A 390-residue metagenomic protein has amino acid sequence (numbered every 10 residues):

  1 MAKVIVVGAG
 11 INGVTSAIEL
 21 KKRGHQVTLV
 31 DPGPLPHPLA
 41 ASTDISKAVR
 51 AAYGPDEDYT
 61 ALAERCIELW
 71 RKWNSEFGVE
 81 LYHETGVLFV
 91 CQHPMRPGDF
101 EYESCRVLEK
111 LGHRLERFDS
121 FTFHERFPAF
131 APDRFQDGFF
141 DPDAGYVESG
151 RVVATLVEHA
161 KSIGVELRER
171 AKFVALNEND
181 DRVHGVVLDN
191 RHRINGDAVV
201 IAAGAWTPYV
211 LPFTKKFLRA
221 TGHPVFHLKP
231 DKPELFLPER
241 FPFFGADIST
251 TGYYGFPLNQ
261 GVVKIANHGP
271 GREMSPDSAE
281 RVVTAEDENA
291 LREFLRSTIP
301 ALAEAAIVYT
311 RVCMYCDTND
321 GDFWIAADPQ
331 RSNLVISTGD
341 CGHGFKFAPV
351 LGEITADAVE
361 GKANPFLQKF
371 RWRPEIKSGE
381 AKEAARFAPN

Functional and structural regions predicted by a protein language model:
A2-L29: N-terminal Rossmann-like FAD-binding beta1-loop-alpha1 element of flavoenzymes
N12, I18-R23, G78-E84, R193-A198 (+1 more regions): Active-site substrate-recognition segment that forms the wall of the catalytic cavity or substrate channel
K22-S42: Glycine-rich FAD pyrophosphate-binding loop
S46-R126, Y253: Dinucleotide-binding Rossmann-like beta1-alpha1 core, especially the glycine-rich loop that anchors the ADP
K72, H93-I163, R168-E169, A175-R182 (+2 more regions): Flavin (FAD/FMN) cofactor-binding and adjacent substrate-gating region of FAD-dependent oxidoreductase domains
A175-I194, V199: Conserved beta-strand-loop-beta-strand element in the redox core of flavoprotein oxidoreductases
E293-N390: C-terminal catalytic lobe of FAD-dependent flavoproteins
